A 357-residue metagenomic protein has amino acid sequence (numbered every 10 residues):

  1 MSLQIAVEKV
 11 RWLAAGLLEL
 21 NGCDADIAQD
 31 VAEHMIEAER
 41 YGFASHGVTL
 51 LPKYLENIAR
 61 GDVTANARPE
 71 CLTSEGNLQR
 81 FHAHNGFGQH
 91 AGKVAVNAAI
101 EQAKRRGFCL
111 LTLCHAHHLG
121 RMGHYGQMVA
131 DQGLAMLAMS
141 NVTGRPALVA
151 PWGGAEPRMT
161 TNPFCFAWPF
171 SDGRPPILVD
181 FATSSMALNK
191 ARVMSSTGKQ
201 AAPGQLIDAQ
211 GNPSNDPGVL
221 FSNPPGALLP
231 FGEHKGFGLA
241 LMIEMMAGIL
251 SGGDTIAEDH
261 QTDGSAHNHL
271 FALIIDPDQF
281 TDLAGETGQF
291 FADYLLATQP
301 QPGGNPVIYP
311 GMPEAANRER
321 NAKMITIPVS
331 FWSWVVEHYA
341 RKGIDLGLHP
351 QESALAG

Functional and structural regions predicted by a protein language model:
S2-A6, C23-T49, V63-S74, G264-H267: N-terminal glycine-rich anion-binding loops that anchor highly charged ligand groups
Q4-I5, V10-L13, T255-G357: Catalytic-core signal marking the mid-to-C-terminal active-site face
G47-I100: Active-site cofactor/substrate anionic-group-binding motifs, chiefly glycine- and Lys/Arg-rich phosphate-binding loops
L72-L78, K93-C109, I207-P224: Residues forming anionic-ligand binding surfaces in small-molecule and nucleic-acid pockets of primarily soluble enzymes
Q79-S171: A generic, well-ordered mixed alpha/beta core segment in the N-terminal half of proteins
A147-G218: Phosphate/diphosphate-binding glycine-rich loops and adjacent basic-rich segments that engage nucleotide
A187-G252, D263-S265: Small-residue-enriched flexible segments
